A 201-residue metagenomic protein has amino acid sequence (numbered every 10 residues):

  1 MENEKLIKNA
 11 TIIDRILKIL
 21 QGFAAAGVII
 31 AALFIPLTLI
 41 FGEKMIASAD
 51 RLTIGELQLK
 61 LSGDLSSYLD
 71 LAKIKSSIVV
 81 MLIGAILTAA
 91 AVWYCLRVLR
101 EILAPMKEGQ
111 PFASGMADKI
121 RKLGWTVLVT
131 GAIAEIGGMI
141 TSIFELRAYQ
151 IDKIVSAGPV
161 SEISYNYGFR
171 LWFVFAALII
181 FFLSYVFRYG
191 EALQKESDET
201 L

Functional and structural regions predicted by a protein language model:
M1-I16, V80-E108, A176, I180-L183: Alpha-helical transmembrane segments and their immediate interhelical/interface regions in integral membrane proteins
N3-K5, T11, R15, A31 (+1 more regions): Alpha-helical transmembrane segments of multi-pass integral membrane proteins, characterized by long hydrophobic
E4-T11, L33-V80: Interfacial loop at the N-terminal end of multi-pass membrane proteins
G22-I46, I83, R121-M139: Hydrophobic alpha-helical membrane-insertion segments
L39-K60, I86-R97, A134-M139, R188 (+1 more regions): Alpha-helical transmembrane segments of integral membrane proteins, especially early/N-terminal helices
D50-D64, I102, M106, F144-G158: Peri-membrane helix termini and adjoining interfacial loops of integral membrane proteins
D64-A89, V160-I179: Hydrophobic alpha-helical transmembrane segments
W93-K119, Y189-L201: Cytoplasmic juxtamembrane regions at transmembrane-helix boundaries
